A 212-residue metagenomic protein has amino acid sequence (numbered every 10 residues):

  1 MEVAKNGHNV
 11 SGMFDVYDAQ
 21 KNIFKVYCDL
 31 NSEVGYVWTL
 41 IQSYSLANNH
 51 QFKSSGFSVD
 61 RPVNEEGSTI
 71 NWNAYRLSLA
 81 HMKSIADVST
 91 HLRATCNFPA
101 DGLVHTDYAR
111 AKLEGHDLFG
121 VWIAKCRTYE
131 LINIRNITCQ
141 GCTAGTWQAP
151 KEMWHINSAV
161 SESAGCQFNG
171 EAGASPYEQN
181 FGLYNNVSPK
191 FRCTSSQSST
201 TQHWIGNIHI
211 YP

Functional and structural regions predicted by a protein language model:
M1-P212: Mature extracellular or lumenal effector domains of secreted proteins and single-pass membrane receptors/adhesion
